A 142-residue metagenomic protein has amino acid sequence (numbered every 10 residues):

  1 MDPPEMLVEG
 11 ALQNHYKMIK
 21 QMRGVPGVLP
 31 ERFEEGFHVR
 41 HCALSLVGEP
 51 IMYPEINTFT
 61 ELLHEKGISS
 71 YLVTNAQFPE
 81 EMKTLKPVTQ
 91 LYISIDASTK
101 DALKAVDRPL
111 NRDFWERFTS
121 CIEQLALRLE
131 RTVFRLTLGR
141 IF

Functional and structural regions predicted by a protein language model:
M1: Local cysteine-cluster metal-coordination motifs and their immediate loop/turn environment, predominantly Fe-S cluster
V8-F142: Conserved AdoMet/S-adenosylmethionine-binding subsite of the radical SAM
